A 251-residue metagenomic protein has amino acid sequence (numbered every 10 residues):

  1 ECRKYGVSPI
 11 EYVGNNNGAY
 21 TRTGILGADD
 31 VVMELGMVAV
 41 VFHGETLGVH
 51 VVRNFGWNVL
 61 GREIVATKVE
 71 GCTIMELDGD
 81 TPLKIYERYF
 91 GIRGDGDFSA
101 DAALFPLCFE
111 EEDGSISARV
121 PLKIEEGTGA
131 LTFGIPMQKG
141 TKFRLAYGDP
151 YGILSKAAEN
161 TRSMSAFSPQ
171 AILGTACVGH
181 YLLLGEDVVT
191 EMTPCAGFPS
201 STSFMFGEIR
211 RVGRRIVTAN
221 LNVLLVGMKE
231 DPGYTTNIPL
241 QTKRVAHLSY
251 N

Functional and structural regions predicted by a protein language model:
E1-N251: Hydrophobic alpha/beta core scaffold segments
